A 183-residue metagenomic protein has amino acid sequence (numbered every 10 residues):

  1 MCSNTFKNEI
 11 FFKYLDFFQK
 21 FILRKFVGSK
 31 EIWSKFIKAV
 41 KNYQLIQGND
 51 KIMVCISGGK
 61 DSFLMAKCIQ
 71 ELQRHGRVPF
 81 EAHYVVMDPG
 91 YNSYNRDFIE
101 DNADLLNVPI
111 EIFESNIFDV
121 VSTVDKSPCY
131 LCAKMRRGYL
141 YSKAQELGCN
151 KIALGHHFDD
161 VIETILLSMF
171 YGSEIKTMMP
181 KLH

Functional and structural regions predicted by a protein language model:
C2-F6, I10-P180: ATP-dependent adenylation/nucleotidyltransferase module used to activate substrates
